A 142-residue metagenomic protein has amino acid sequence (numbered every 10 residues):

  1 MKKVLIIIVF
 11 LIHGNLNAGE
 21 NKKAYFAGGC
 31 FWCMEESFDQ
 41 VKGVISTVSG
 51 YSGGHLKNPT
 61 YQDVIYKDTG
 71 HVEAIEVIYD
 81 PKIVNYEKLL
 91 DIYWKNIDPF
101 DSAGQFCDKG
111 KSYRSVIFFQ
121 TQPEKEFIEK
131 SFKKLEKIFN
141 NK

Functional and structural regions predicted by a protein language model:
V4-H13: Sec-dependent N-terminal signal peptides
L16-K142: Flexible coil/turn and secondary-structure edge motifs
